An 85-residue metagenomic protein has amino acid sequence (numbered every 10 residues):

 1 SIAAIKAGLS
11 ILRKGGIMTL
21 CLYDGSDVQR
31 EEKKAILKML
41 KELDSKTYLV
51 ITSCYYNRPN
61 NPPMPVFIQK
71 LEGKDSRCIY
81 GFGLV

Functional and structural regions predicted by a protein language model:
S1-R13: Glycine-rich S-adenosyl-L-methionine
I11-L22: Conserved beta-strand signature within the Rossmann-like core of class I S-adenosyl-L-methionine
Y23-D27: Short "lid" loop at the C-terminus of a central beta-strand within the Rossmann-like core of SAM-dependent
R30-V85: Class I S-adenosyl-L-methionine
